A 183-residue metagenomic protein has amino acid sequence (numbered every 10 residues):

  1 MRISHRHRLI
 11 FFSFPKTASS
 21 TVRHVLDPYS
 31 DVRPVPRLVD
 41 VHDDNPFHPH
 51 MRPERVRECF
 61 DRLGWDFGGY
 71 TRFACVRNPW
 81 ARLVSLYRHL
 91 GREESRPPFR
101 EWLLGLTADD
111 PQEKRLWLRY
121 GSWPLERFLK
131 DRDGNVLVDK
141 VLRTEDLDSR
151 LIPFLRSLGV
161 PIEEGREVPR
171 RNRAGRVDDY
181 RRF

Functional and structural regions predicted by a protein language model:
M1-F183: Membrane-interface amphipathic segments in extracytoplasmic regions
